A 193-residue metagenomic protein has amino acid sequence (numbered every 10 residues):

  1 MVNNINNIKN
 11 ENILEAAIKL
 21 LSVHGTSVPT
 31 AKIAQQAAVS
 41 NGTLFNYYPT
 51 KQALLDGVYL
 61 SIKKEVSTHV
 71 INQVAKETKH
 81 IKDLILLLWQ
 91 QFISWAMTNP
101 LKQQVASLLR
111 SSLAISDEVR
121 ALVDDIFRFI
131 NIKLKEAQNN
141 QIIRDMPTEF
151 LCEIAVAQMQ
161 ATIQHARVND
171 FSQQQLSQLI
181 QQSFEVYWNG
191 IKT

Functional and structural regions predicted by a protein language model:
M1-I8: N-terminal intrinsically disordered/low-complexity leader segments
I8, N12, L20-A53, G57 (+1 more regions): Helix-turn-helix
K9, V58, I62, V66 (+7 more regions): Hydrophobic/aromatic residues within well-ordered alpha-helical segments
G57, I71-T98, C152-A155: Hydrophobic alpha-helical connector segments
K64-S67, I71, A114-N140, E149-E153 (+1 more regions): Amphipathic alpha-helical packing segments from all-alpha helical-bundle domains
L87, S94, R128-E136, Q164 (+1 more regions): C-terminal peripheral helix-coil segments that are non-catalytic and often amphipathic
A96-A114, Q164-H165: Amphipathic alpha-helical segments used for helix-helix packing
S107-L108, Q138-F184: Hydrophobic/aromatic-rich alpha-helical bundle segments in the mid-to-C-terminal region
